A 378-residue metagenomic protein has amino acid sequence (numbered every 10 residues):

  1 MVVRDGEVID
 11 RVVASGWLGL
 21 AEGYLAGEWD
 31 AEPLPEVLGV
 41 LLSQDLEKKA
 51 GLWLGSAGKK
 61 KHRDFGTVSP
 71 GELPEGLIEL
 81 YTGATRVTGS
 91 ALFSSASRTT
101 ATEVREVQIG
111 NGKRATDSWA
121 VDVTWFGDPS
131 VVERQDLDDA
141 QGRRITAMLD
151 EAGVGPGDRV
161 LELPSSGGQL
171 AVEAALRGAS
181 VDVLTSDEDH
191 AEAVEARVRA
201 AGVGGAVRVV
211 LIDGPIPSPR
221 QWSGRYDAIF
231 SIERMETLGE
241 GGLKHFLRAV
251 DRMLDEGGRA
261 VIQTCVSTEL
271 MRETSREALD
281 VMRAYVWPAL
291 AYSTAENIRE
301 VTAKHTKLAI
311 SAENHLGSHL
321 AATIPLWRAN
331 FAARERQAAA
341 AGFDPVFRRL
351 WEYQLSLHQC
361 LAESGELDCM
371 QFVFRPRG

Functional and structural regions predicted by a protein language model:
M1-Q141, A147-D150: Feature captures hydrophobic
P156-S166: Conserved class I S-adenosyl-L-methionine
G167-G178: Conserved SAM-binding loop of SAM-dependent methyltransferases across substrates and taxa, primarily the Class I
G202-S218: Conserved SAM-binding strand-loop segment of SAM-dependent methyltransferases
P217-I229: A short acidic, Gly/Pro-enriched loop at the edge of an enzyme's catalytic core that lines a small-molecule cofactor
K244-G257: A short glycine-rich, Lys/Arg-flanked "PGG" loop and its adjoining helix->strand segment in the class I
G257-C265: Conserved beta-strand signature within the Rossmann-like core of class I S-adenosyl-L-methionine
V266-G378: Substrate-binding/catalytic lobe of Class I Rossmann-like enzymes that use SAM or dcSAM, i.e., the mid-to-C-terminal
